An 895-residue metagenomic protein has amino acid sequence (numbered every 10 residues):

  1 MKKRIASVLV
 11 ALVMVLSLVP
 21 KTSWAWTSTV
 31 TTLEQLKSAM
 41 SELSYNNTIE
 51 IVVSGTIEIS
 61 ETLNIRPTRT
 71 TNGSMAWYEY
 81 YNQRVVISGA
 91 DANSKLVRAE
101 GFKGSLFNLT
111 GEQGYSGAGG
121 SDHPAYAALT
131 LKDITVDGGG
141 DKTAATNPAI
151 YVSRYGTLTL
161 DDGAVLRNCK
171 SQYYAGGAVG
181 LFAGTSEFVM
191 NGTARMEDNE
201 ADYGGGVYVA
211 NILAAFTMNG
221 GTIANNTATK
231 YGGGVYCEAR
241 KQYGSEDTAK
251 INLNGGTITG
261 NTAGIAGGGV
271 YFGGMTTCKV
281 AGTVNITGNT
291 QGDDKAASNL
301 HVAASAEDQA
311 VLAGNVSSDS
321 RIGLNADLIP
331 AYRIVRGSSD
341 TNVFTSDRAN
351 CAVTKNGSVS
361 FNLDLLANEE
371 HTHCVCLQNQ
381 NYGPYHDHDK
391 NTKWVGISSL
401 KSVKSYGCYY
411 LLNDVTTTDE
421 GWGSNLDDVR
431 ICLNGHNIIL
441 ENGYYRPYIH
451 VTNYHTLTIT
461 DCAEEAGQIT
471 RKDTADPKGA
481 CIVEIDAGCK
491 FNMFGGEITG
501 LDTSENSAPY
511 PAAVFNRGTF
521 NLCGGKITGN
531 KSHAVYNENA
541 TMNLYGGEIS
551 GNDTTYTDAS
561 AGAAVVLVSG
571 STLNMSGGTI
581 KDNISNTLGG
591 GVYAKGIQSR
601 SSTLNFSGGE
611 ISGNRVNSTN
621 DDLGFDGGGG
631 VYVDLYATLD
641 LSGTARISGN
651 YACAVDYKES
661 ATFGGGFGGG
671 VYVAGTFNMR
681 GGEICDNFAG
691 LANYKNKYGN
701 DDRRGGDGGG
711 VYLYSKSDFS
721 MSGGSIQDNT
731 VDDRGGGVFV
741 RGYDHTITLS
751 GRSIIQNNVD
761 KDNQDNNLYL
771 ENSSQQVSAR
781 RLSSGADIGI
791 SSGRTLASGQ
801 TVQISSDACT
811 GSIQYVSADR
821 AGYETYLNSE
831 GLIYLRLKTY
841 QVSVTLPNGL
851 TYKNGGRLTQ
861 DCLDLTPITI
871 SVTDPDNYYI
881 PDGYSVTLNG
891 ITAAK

Functional and structural regions predicted by a protein language model:
M1-L9: Bacterial N-terminal signal peptides that target proteins for export
V15-W24: C-terminal segment of classical bacterial N-terminal signal peptides
A25-S41, A281-K404, C408-Y410, S750-Q841: Extracellular/surface-exposed low-complexity segments
W26-T31, E42-I59, R84-D91, V395 (+3 more regions): Glycine-rich repeat segments that build the extracellular carbohydrate-interaction surface of secreted and virion
Q35-S44, I59-R69, M75-W77, L109-G111 (+8 more regions): Short, T/G/N/S-enriched strand-turn elements that build extracellular solenoid repeat scaffolds
I57, I87-K103, L129-T146, D161-A175 (+21 more regions): Beta-strand-rich solenoid/repeat architectures in extracellular/passenger domains of polysaccharide-targeting enzymes
E58-V86, L96-K132, G138-L158, S171-S186 (+13 more regions): Extracellular beta-strand-rich solenoid/capping regions of secreted or surface-exposed proteins that bind or remodel
N191, L837-K895: Secondary-structure capping and domain/repeat boundary segments
